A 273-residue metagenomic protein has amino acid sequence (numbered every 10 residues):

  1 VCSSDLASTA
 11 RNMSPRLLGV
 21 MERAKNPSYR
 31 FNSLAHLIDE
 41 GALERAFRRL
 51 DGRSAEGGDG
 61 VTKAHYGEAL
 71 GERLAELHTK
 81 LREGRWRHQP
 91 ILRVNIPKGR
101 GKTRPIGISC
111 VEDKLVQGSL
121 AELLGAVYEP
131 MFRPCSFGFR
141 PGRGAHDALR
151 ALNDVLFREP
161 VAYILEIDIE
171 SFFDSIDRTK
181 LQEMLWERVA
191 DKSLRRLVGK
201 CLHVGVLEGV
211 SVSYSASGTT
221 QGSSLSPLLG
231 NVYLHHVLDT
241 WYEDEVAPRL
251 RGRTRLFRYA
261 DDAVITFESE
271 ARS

Functional and structural regions predicted by a protein language model:
V1-S3: Short, small-residue-biased leader/transition segments that mark boundaries at the very start of proteins
D5-L6, A271: Acidic, proline/serine/threonine- and glycine-rich low-complexity intrinsically disordered segments
A7-A64, E122-C135: Charged boundary/loop elements
E44-R53, G58-T103: Phosphate/adenylate-binding "loop-and-lid" substructures adjacent to NTP/NAD/dNTP-binding pockets in NTP-dependent
A46-L50, S119, L197-L202: Short alpha-helical scaffolding segments that buttress acidic/His motifs in well-ordered protein cores
R73, K80-N95, G99, M131-S273: Conserved polymerase palm-domain catalytic core
P105-C110: Conserved phosphate-binding loops in nucleotide/dinucleotide-binding enzymes
V111-E112, V116-A121, A145, Y163: Duplex nucleic acid-engaging cores and interfaces of nucleic-acid transaction enzymes
